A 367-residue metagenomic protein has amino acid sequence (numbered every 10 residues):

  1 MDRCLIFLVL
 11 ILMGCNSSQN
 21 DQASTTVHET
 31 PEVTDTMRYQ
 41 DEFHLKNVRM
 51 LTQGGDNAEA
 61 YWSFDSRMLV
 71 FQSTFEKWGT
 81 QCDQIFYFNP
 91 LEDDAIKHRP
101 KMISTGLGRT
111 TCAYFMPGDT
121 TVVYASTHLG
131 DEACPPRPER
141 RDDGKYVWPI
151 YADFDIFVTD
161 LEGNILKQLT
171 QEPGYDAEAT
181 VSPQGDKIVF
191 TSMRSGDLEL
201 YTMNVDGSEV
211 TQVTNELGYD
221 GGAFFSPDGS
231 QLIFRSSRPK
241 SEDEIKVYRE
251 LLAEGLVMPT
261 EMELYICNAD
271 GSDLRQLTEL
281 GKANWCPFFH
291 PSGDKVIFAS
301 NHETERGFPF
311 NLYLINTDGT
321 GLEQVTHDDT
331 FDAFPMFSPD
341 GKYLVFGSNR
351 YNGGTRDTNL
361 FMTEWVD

Functional and structural regions predicted by a protein language model:
L12-G14: C-terminal motif of bacterial Sec signal peptides marking the signal peptidase cleavage site
N16-S18: Bacterial signal peptide processing site
V33-D56, F88-R109, T159-Y175, N204-Y219 (+4 more regions): Multi-bladed beta-propeller domains
D35-R38, N47-Q81: Beta-strand-rich domains and repeat architectures in extracellular enzymes and scaffolds, especially beta-propellers
Q53-D56, S73-I85, S104-T110, A125-D155 (+8 more regions): A flexible loop/linker signature enriched in serine peptidases of the S9 family
F64-D65, P117-G118, P183-Q184, P227-D228 (+2 more regions): Residue-level detector of Asp-centered blade-edge/turn motifs that repeat once per structural unit in beta-propeller
L69-V70, V122, I188, L232 (+2 more regions): Hydrophobic beta-strand positions that form the internal "hydrophobic ladder" of WD40/Gbeta-like beta-propeller blades
